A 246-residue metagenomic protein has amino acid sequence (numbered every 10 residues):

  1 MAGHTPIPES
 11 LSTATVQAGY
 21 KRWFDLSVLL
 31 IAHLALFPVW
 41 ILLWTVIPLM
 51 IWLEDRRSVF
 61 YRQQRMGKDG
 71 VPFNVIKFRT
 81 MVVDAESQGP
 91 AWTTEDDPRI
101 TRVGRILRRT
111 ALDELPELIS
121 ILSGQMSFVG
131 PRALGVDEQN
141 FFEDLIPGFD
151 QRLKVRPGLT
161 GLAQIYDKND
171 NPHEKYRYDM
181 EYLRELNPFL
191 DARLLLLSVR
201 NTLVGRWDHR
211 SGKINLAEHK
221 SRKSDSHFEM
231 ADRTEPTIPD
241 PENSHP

Functional and structural regions predicted by a protein language model:
M1-H33, R62-Q63, Q164-P188: Glycine-rich flexible loop motifs, especially short His-Gly-Gly/GGXG/HXGH segments used as catalytic or interaction
E9-V83, L194-P246: A hydrophobic, helix-centered structural microdomain
G19-W23, L42, R99, A111-E114 (+1 more regions): An acidic site on a long C-lobe helix of protein kinase domains
W52-L53, R109, I121, K168: Conserved catalytic core of Hanks-type protein kinase domains
S58-R99, L159-R177: Short, glycine-rich, amphipathic interfacial segments at transmembrane boundaries or analogous
Y61-R62, V129-P131, V136-D137, E174-K175 (+1 more regions): Short, hydrophobic secondary-structure boundary micro-motifs
T93-R156, L195: A short, structured surface patch at a secondary-structure boundary
E143, P147-R152, R156-R210: Cytosol-/stroma-facing membrane-proximal "stalk/adaptor" domains immediately downstream of transmembrane anchors
